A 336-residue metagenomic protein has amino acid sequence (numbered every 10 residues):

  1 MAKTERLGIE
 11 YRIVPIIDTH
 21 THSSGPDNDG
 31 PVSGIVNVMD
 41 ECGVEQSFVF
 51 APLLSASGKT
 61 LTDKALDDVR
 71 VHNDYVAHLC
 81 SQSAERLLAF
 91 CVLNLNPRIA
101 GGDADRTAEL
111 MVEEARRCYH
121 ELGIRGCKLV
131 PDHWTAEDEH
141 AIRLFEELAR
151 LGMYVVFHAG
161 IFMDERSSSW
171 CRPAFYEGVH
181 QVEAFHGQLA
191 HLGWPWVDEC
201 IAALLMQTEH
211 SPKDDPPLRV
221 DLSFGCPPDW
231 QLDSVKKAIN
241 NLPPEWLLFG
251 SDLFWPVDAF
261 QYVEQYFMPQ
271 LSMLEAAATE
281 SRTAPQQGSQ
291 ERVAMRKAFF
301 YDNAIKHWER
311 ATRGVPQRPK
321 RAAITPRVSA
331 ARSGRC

Functional and structural regions predicted by a protein language model:
M1-D74, R318-R321, P326-R327, A331 (+1 more regions): An N-terminally biased module of ancient metal coordination in phosphate/nucleic-acid-related enzymes
G8-Y11, V36-V44, D74-L87, V112-G123 (+4 more regions): Acidic (Asp/Glu)-rich catalytic clusters
I17-T21, S47-V49, L88-C91, C127-L129 (+4 more regions): Hydrophobic faces of well-ordered beta-strands that scaffold small-molecule active sites in alpha/beta enzyme cores
H20, M39, V76, C80 (+6 more regions): Conserved, mostly hydrophobic/aromatic
S24-D27, L54-G58, L95-I99, W134-A136 (+4 more regions): Active-site environment of divalent metal-dependent phosphoester hydrolases
D29, V36, H186-Q188, L192-C336: H/E-rich (His + Asp/Glu) clusters that bind or coordinate divalent metals
V32, L66-Y75, A108-E113, W170-F175 (+2 more regions): Well-ordered, non-membrane alpha-helical segments in soluble/globular domains
D63-W170, D214, F224: Active-site gating/metal-coordination segments in enzymes
